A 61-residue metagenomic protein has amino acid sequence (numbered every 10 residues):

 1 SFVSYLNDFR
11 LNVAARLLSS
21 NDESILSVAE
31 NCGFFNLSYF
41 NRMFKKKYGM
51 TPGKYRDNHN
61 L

Functional and structural regions predicted by a protein language model:
S1-N36, D57-L61: Terminal helix-turn-helix DNA-binding modules in bacterial transcription factors
N36-S38, R42: The DNA-contacting recognition helix of HTH DNA-binding domains and analogous helical DNA-recognition elements
R42-L61: …primarily DNA-binding HTH/wHTH and HhH modules…
